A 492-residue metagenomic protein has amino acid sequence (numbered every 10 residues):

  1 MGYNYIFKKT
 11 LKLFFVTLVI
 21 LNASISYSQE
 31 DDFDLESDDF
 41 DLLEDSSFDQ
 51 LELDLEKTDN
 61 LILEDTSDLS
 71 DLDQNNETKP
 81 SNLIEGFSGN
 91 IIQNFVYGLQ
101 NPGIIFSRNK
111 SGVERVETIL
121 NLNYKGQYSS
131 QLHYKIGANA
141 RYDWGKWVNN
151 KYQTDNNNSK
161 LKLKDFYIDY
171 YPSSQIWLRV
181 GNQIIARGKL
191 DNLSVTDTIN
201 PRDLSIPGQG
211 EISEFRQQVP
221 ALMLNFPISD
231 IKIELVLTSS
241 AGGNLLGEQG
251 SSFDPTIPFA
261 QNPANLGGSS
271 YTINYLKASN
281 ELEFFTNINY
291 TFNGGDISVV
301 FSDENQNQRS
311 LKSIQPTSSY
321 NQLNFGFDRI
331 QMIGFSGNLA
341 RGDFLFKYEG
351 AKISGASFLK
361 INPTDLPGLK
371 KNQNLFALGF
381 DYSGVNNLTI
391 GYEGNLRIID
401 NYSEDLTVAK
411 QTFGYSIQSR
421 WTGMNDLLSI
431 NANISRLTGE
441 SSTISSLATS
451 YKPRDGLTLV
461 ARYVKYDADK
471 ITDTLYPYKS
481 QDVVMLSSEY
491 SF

Functional and structural regions predicted by a protein language model:
Y27-S111, I119, N123, Y171 (+2 more regions): N-terminal periplasmic/intermembrane-space "pro-region" immediately following the signal or transit peptide
F87, S130-Y134, Q175-L178, D230-I233 (+5 more regions): Repeated loop/turn-to-beta-strand initiation elements of outer-membrane beta-barrel proteins
G89-Y97, I136-Y142, V180-N182, L235-S239 (+6 more regions): Transmembrane beta-barrel strands of outer-membrane/channel proteins
R108-V116, T154-K160, I212-E214, Y275-N280 (+5 more regions): Replace "Gram-negative outer membrane beta-barrel proteins" with "bacterial and organellar outer membrane beta-barrel
T118-G126, D165-Y170, L222-F226, T286-Y290 (+7 more regions): Residues on the lipid-exposed face of transmembrane beta-strands in outer-membrane beta-barrel proteins
K125-D254, N293, A468: Outer membrane beta-barrel
Q127-L132, S302, N338-R436: Detector for outer-membrane/organellar transmembrane beta-barrel domains, recognizing the amphipathic beta-strand
P201-L204, G456, K465, Y478-F492: Outer-membrane beta-barrel "beta-signal"
